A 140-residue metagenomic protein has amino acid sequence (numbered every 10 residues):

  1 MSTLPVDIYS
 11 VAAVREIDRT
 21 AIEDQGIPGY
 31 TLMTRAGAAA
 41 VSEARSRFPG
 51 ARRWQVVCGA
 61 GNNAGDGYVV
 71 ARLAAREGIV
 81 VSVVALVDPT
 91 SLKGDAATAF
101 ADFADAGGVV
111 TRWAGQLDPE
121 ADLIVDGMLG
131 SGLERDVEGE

Functional and structural regions predicted by a protein language model:
M1-R53: Positively charged, low-complexity intrinsically disordered leader regions
S2-Y9, F48-V57, N62-E140: Glycine-rich phosphate/dinucleotide-binding loop and adjoining beta-alpha-beta core of small-molecule
